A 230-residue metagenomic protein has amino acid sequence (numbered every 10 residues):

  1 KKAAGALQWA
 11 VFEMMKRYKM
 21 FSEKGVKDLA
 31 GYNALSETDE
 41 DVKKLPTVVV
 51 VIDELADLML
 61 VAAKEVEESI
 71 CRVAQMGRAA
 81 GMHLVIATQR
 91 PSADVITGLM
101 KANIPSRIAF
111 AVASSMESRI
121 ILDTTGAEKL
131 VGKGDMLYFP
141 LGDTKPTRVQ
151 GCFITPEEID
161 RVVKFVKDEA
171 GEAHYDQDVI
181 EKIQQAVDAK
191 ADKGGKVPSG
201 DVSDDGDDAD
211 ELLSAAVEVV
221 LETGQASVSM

Functional and structural regions predicted by a protein language model:
K1: Walker A/P-loop NTP-binding active-site region of P-loop NTPases, recognizing the glycine-rich GxxxxGKT/S
G5-M230: P-loop NTPase motor-domain active sites and their immediate coupling elements
